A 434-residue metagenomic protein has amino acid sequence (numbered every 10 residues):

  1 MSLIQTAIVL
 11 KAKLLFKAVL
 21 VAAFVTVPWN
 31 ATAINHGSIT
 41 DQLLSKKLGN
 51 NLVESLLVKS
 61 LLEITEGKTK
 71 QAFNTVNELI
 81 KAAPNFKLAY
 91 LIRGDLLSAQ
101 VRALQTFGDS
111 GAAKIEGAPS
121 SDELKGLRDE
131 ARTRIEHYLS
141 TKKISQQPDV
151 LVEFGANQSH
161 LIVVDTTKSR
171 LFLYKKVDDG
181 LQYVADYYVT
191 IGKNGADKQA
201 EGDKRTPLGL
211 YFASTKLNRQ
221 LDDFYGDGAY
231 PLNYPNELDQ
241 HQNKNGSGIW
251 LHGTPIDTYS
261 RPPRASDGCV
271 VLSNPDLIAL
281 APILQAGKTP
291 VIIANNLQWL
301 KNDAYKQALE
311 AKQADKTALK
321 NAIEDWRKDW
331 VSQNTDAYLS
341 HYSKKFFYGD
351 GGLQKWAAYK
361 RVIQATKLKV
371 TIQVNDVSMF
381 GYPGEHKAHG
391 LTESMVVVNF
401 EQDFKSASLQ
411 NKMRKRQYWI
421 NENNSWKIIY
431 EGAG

Functional and structural regions predicted by a protein language model:
G49-E78, D325-K328: Alpha-helical segment of the N-proximal tetratricopeptide repeat
L96, T215-E324: Exported/periplasmic cell-wall-interacting domains
L97-S145, L368-I372: Alpha-helical linker/edge segments of TPR/alpha-solenoid repeat scaffolds and analogous pre-/post-domain helices
L139-I249, P255-D257: Gly/Pro-biased beta-strand-loop elements
K320, L339-H389: Short solvent-exposed beta->alpha transition segments
G381-G434: Exposed beta-sheet edge and beta->alpha loop/turn motif
